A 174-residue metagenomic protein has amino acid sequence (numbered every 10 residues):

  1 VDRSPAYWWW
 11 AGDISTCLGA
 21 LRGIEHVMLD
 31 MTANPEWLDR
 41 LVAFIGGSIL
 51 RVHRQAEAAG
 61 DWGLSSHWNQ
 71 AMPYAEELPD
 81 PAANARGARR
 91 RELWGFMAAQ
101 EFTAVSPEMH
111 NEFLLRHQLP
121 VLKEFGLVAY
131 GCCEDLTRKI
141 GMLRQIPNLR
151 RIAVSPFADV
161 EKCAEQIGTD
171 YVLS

Functional and structural regions predicted by a protein language model:
V1-S174: Active-site loop segments of alpha/beta catalytic cores
